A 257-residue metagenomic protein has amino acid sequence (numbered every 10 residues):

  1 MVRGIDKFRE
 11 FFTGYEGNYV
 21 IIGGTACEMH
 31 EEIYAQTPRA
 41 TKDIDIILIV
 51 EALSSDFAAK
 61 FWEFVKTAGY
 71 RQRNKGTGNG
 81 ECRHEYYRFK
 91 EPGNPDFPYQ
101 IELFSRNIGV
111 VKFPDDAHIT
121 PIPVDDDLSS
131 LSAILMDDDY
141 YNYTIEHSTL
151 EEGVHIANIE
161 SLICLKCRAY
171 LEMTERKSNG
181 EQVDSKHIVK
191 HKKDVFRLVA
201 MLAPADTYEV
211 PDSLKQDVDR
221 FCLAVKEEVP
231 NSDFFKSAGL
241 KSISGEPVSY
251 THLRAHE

Functional and structural regions predicted by a protein language model:
M1-R3: N-terminal regions immediately upstream of nucleotidyltransferase
K7-Y15, F64, A68: Generic non-transmembrane alpha-helical segments
F12-S55, N158, I163-C167: Active-site nucleotide-donor binding segment shared across nucleotidyl transfer reactions
G17, T67-R71, L240: Short aromatic/hydrophobic-glycine micro-motifs
W62-V111: Conserved catalytic core of two-metal-ion nucleotidyltransferases
Y99-A238: Catalytic cores of NTP-dependent nucleotidyl/adenyl transfer enzymes across multiple folds
T251-E257: Conserved small/polar residues in nucleotide/adenosyl-binding loops
